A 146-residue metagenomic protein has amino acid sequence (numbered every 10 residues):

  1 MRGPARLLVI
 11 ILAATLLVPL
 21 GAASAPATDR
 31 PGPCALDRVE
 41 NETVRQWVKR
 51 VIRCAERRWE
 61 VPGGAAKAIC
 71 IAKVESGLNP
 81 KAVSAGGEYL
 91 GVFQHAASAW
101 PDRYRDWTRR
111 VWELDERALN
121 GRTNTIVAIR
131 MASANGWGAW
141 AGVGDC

Functional and structural regions predicted by a protein language model:
M1-A27: Secretory targeting and sorting signals
L16-L17, S24-L78: Export/targeting segments at the very N-terminus of extracytoplasmic proteins
A27-R30, V39, S133-C146: Catalytic cores of secreted/periplasmic lytic hydrolases that degrade extracellular macromolecules
W47-V51, G64-A68, G121-M131, G136: Stable alpha-helical elements in mature extracytoplasmic
E56-E60, K73-G77, A97-P101, I129-W137: Sec-exported extracytoplasmic/periplasmic mature domains
R58-I69, P80-A85, W137-C146: Surface-exposed patches in mature extracellular/periplasmic domains of secreted proteins
G86-R109: Substrate-binding/active-site groove segments that recognize and process beta-1,4-linked N-acetyl-hexosamine
R110-T123: A short, structured beta-strand-centered segment in the mid-to-C-terminal lobe of catalytic cores from group-transfer
